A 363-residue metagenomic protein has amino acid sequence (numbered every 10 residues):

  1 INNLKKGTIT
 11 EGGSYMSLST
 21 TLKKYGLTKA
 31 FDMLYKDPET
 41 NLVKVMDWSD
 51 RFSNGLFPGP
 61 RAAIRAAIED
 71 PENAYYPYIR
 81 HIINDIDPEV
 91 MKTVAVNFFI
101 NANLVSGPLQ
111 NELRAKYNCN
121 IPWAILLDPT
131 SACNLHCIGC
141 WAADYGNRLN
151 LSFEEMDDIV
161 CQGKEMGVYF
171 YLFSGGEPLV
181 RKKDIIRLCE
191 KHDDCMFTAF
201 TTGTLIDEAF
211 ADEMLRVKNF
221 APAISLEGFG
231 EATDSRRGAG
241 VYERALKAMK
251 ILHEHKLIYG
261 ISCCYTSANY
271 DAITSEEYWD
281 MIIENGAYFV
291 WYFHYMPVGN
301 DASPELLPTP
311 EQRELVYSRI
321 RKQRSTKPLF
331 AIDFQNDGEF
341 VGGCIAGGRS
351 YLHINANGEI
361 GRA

Functional and structural regions predicted by a protein language model:
N3-A62, A66, D234-G347, H353-G361: Radical SAM enzyme [4Fe-4S]-AdoMet core and its adjacent flexible, acidic and glycine-rich loops/tails across
V43-A209, V217: Conserved alpha-helical substructure of the radical SAM core
K116-Y117, M214, G343-C344: Short secondary-structure boundary/capping segments
I121-I125, P222, G286-Y288, S350: A generic secondary-structure signal marking the coil-to-beta-strand transition
A132, E227, Y295-P297: Short connector loops/turns at beta-strand edges and beta->alpha or beta->beta junctions
A132, E231, G361: Short, acidic Gly/Pro/Ser/Thr-rich loop/turn segments
A143-N147, F229-A232, P297-N300: A short, flexible beta-alpha/helix-coil linker loop
F153-F173, L179-F293: Radical SAM/AdoMet-radical enzyme domain recognition
